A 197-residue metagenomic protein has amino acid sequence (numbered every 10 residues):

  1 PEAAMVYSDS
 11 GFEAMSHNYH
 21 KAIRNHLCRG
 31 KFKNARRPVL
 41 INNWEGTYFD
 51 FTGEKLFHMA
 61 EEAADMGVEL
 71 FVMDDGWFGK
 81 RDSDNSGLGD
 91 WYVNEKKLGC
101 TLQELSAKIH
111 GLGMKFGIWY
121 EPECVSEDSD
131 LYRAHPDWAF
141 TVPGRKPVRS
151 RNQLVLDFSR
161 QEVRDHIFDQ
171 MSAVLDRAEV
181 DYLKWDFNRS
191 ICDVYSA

Functional and structural regions predicted by a protein language model:
P1-E2, V180-L183: Compact, aliphatic and Gly/Pro-tolerant "microcore" segments centered on a short helix or tight beta-hairpin and their
P1-G117, E123-V125, D130-L131, V155: Conserved structural scaffold segments of CAZyme catalytic domains across common CAZy folds
R36-P38, E45-T52, N94-E95, K115-R177 (+1 more regions): Active-site-adjacent "subsite" loops/lids of carbohydrate-active enzymes
V68, E179-V180: A structural motif
F71, L183-W185: Hydrophobic residues within beta-strands of alpha/beta enzymes
G76, V180, N188: Conserved Walker B
K80-R81, C192-V194: Extracytoplasmic/secreted cell-surface and envelope-processing proteins
A197: Shared catalytic-loop signature of beta/alpha-barrel
